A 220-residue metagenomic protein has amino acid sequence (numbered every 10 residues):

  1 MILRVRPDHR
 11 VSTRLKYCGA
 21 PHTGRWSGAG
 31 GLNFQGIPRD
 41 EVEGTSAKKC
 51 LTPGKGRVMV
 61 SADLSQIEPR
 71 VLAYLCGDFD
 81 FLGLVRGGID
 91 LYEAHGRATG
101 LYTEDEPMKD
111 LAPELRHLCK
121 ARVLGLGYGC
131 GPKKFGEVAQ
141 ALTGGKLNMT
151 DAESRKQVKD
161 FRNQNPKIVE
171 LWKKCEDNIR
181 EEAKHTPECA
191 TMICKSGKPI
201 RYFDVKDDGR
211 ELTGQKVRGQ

Functional and structural regions predicted by a protein language model:
M1-D110, L171-Q220: Acidic, glycine-rich two-metal-ion catalytic cores of nucleic acid-processing enzymes
L101-L118, T143-K159: Short, surface-exposed acidic
K109-A112, L124, E137: A domain-scale signal for long, ordered structural cores in large, multidomain proteins
L118-G127: Short, amphipathic alpha-helical "recognition" segments used to contact nucleic acids or chromatin
G127-N178: Extended, well-ordered alpha-helical scaffold/bundle regions in very large, multi-domain proteins
